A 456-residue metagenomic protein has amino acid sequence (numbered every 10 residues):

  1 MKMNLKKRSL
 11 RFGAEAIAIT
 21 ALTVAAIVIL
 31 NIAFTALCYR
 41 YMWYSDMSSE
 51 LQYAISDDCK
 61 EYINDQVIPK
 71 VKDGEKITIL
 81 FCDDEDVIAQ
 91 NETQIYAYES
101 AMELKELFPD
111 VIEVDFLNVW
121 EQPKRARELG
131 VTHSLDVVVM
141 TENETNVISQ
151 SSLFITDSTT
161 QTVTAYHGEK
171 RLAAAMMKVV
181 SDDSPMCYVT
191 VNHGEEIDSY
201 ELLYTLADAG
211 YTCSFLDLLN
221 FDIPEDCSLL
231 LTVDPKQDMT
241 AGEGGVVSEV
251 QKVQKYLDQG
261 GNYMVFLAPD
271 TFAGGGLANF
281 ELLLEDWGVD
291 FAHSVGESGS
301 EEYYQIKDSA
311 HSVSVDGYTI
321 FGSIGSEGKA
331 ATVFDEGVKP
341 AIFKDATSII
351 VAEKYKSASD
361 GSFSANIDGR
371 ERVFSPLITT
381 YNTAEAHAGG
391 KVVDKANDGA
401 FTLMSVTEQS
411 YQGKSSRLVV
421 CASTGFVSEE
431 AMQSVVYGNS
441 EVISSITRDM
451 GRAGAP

Functional and structural regions predicted by a protein language model:
K2-P456: Short, surface-exposed patches at the edges or C-terminal ends of soluble domains, predominantly
